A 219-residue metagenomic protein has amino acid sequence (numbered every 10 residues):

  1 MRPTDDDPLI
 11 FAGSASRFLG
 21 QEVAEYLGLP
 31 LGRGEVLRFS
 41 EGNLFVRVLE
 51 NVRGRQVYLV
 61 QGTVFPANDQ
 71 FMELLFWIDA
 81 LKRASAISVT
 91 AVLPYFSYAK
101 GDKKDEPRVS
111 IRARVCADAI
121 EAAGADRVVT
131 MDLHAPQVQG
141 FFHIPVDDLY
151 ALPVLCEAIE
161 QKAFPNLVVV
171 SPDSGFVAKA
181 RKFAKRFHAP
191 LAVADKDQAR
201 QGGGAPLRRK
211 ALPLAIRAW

Functional and structural regions predicted by a protein language model:
M1-W219: PRPP-associated nucleotide enzymes
